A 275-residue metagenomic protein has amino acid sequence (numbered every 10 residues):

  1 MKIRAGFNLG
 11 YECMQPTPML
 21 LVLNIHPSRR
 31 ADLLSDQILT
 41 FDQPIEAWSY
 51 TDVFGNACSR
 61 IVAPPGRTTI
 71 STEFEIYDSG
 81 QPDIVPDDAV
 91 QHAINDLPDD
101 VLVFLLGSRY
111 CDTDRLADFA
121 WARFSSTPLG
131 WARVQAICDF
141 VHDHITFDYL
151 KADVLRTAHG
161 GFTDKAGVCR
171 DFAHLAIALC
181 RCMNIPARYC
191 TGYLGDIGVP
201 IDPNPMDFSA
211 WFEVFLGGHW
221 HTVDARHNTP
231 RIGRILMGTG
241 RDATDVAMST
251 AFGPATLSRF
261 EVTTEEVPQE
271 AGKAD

Functional and structural regions predicted by a protein language model:
M1-A89: Intrinsically disordered, low-complexity N-terminal segments that are enriched in acidic
C13, I76-G80, P86, D96-G167 (+3 more regions): Secondary-structure boundary elements
N24-H26, P86-N95, R226-P230, F252-P254: Short intrinsically disordered coil segments
P44-A47, I94-L97, P230-T239: Short, surface-exposed linear segments at secondary-structure transitions and domain or protein termini
G66, T127, I201-P203: Glycine-centered loop/turn motifs
D139, D171-R259: Hydrophobic/aromatic-rich core segments of domains that either
G195-I197, A271-A274: Intrinsically disordered, low-complexity linkers and terminal tails enriched in Pro/Gly and often acidic or mixed-charge
G238, A274-D275: Hydrophobic helices that insert into or interface with lipid environments
